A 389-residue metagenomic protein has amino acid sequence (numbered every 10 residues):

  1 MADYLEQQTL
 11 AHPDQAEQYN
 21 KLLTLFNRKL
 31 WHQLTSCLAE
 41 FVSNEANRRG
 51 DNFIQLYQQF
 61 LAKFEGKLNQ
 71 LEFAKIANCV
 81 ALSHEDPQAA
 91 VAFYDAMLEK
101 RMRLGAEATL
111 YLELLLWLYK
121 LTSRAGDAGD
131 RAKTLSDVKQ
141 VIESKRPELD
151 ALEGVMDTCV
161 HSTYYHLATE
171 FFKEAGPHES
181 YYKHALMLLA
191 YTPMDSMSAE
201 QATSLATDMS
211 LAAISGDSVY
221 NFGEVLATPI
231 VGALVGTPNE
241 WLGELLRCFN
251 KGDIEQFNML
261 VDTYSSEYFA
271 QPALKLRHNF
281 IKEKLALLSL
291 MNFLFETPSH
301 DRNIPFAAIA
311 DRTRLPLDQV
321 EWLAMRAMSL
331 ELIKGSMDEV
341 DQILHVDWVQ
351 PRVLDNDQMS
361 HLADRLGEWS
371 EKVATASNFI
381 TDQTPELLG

Functional and structural regions predicted by a protein language model:
M1-A190, M194-G389: Charged, E/D/K/R/S-rich low-complexity terminal regions of large eukaryotic assembly subunits
